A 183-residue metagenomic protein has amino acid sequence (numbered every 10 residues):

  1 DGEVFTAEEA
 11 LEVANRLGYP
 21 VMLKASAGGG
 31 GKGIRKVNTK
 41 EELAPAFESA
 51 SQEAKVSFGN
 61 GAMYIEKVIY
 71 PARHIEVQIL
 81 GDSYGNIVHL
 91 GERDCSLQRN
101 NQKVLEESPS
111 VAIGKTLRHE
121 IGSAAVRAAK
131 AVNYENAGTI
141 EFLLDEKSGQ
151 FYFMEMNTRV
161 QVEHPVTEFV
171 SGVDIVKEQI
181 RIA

Functional and structural regions predicted by a protein language model:
D1-S26, G33: A conserved helix-loop-beta module that forms one wall/lid of the active-site cleft in ATP-utilizing catalytic domains
A25, G30, V37-A183: ATP-dependent carboxylate activation and anion-phosphoryl transfer catalytic cores that bind Mg-ATP to form
